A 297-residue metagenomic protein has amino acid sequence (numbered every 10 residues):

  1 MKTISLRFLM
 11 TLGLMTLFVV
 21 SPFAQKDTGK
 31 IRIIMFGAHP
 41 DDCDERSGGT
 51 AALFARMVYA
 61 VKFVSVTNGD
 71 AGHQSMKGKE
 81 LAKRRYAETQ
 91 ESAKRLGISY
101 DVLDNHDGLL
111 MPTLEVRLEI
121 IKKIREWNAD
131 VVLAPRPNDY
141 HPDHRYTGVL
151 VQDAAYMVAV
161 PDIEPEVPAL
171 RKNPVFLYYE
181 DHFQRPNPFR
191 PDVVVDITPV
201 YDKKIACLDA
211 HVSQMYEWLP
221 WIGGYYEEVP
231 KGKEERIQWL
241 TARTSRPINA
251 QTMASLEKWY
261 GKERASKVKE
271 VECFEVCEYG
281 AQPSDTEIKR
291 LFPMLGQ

Functional and structural regions predicted by a protein language model:
M1-S5: N-terminal secretory signal peptides that target proteins for export/translocation
R7-V19: Bacterial N-terminal signal peptides
F8, N68, R136, E180 (+1 more regions): Residues that line or immediately flank small-molecule/substrate-binding pockets and catalytic motifs
F23-W127, V149, M157: Active-site rim/loop-helix segments in enzyme catalytic domains that contact anionic ligands
G29, D162-P165, L170-K172, N187 (+1 more regions): C-terminal accessory domains and tails appended to enzymatic cores
G49, N138, H182, G280: Flexible, active-site-proximal loop/turn residues at the rims of small-molecule/cofactor binding pockets and catalytic
K62, S99-D181, F189-R190: Internal alpha/beta domain cores that form substrate/cofactor-binding pockets in large enzymes and binding proteins
H73-M76, N187-P191: Short acidic, glycine/proline-rich loop/turn micro-motifs
